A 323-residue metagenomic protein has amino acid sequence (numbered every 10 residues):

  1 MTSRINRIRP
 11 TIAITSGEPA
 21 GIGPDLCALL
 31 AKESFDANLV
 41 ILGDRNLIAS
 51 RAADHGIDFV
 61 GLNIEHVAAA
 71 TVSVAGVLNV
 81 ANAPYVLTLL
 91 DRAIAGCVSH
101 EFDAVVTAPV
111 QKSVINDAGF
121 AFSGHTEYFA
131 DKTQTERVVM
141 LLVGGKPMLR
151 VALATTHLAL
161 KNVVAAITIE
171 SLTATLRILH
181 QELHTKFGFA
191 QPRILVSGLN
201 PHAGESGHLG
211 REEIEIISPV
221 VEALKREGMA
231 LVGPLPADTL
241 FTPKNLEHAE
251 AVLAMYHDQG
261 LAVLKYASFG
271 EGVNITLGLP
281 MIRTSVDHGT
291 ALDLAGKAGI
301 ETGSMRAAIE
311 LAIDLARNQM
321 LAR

Functional and structural regions predicted by a protein language model:
M1-T126, E170-M255, Q259-Y266, G270-N274 (+2 more regions): Contiguous, glycine/small-aliphatic-enriched amphipathic segments in soluble metabolic enzymes
K132-M148, L279-D293: Short, flexible loop segments at boundaries between secondary-structure elements
L142-A174: Ligand-binding beta-strand-loop-alpha-helix segment within the catalytic cores of soluble metabolic enzymes
